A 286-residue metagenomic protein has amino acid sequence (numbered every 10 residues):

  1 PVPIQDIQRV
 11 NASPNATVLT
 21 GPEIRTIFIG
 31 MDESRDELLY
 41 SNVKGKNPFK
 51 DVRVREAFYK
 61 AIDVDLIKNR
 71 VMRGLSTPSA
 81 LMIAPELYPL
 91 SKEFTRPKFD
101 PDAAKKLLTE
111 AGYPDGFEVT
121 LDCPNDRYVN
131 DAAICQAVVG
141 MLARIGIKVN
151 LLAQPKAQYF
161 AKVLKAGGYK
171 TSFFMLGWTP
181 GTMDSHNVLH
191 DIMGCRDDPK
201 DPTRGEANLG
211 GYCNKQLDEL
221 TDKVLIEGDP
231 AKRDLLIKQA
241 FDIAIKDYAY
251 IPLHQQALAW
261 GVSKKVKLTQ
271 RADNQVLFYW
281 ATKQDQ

Functional and structural regions predicted by a protein language model:
P1-V71, L87-D247, T282-Q286: Extracytoplasmic/periplasmic ligand-capture domains
R73-E93, A259-S263: Mature extracytoplasmic/periplasmic domains
L253: Glycine-rich and polybasic anion-binding loops at the starts of cofactor/ligand-binding domains
Q256: Short, loop-centered acidic/histidine patches that primarily coordinate divalent metals
W260-Q286: Long beta-strand-rich cores associated with HINT superfamily self-processing modules
